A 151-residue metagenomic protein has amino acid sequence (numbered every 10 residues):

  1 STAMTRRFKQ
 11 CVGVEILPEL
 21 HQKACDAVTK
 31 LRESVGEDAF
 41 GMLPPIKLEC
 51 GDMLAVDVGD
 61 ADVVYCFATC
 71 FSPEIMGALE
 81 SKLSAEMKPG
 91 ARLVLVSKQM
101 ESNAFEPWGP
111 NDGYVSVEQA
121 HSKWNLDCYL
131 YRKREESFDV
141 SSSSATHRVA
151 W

Functional and structural regions predicted by a protein language model:
S1-F8: Conserved SAM-binding loop of SAM-dependent methyltransferases across substrates and taxa, primarily the Class I
M4, D26-T29, S81: Short, well-ordered alpha-helices that flank and scaffold nucleotide-derived cofactor binding pockets
Q10-E15: Conserved SAM-binding motif I beta-strand of class I
I16-D60: S-adenosyl-L-methionine
E49-C50, V63, F67, K82-L83: RNase H-like nuclease module associated with reverse transcription
L54, G59-M76: A short SAM/SAH-binding and catalytic strip from SAM-dependent methyltransferases
F71-V140, A145-V149: C-terminal substrate-binding/active-site "lid" region of AdoMet-derived donor-dependent transferases
